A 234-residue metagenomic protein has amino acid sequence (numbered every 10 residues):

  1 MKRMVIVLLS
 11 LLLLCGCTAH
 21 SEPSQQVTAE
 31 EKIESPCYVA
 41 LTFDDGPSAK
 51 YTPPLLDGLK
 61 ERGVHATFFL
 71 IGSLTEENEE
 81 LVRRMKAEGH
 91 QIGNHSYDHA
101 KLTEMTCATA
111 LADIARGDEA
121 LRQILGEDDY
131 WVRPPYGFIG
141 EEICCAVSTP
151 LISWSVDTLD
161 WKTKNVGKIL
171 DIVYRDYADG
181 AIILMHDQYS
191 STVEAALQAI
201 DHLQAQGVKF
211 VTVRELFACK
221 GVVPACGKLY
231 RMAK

Functional and structural regions predicted by a protein language model:
M1-V7: Positively charged n-region of N-terminal signal peptides that target proteins for export
L13-G16: C-terminal motif of bacterial Sec signal peptides marking the signal peptidase cleavage site
P23-M105, T109-A110, R116, A120 (+3 more regions): Active-site beta->alpha N-cap acidic-glycine motif
V27, E31-E34, E61-G63, T75-E76 (+1 more regions): C-terminal domain-boundary segment and adjacent tail
F43-G46, F69-S73, S96-Y97, R133-G137 (+3 more regions): Active-site-proximal beta-strand/loop segments in catalytic clefts of secreted hydrolases
Y51, A100-E127, F138-D179, T192-Q198: Alpha-helical scaffold elements lining the catalytic groove of polysaccharide deacetylases
H65, Q91, P150, D157 (+1 more regions): Residue-level detector of anion-binding/catalytic polar loops
